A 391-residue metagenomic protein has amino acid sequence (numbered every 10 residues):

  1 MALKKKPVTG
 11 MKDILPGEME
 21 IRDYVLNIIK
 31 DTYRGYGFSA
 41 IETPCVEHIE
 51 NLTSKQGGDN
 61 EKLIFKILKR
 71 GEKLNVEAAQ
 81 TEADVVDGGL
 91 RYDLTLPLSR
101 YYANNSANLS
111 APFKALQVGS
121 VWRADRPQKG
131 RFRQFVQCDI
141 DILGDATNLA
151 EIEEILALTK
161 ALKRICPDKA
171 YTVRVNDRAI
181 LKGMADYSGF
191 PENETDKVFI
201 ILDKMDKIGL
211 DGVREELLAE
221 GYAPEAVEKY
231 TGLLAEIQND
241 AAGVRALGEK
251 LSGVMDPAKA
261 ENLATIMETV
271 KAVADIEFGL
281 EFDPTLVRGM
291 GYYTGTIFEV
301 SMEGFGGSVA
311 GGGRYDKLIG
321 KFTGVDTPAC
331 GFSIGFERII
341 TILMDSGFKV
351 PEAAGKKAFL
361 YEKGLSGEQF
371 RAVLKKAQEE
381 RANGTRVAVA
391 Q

Functional and structural regions predicted by a protein language model:
M1-Y92, L96, I152-L156, T172-R174: TRNA-binding/sensing appendages of the translation machinery
E18-Y36, E47-H48, E82-V85, D93-L109 (+2 more regions): Positively charged, Gly/Ser-enriched RNA/tRNA-binding surfaces
Q56, K182-E192, G291-F298, D345: Short glycine/threonine-rich loop-to-helix capping motif typified by GTGT followed within a few residues by an Asp-Pro
N60-V76, G189-E215, M302: Acidic, His- and aromatic-enriched active-site or binding-groove loops in soluble protein domains that engage sugars
F132-C138, V175-G183: Short, conserved phosphate-binding/catalytic loop or strand-edge motifs used in phosphoryl-/nucleotidyl-transfer
T159-I165, A179-Y187: Hydrophobic mid-domain F-helix/FG-region of cytochrome P450s
A170-A179, V198, E281-T285: Short, surface-exposed recognition loops or helix-turn segments adjacent to catalytic cores
R174, F199, V387-Q391: A generic structural motif
